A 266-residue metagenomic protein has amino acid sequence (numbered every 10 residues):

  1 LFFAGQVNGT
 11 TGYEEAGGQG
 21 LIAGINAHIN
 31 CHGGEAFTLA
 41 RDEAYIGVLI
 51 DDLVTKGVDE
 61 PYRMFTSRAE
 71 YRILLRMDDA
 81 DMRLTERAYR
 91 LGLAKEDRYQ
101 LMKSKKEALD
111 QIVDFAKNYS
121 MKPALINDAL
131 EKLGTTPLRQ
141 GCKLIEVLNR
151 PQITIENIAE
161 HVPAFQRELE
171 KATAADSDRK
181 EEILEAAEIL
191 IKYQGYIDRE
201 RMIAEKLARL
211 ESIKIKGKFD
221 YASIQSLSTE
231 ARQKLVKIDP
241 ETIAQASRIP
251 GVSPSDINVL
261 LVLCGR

Functional and structural regions predicted by a protein language model:
L1-G12: Short FAD-binding loop at a beta-strand-to-alpha-helix junction that anchors the flavin cofactor in diverse
F2, Q19, R83, N258: Active-site phosphate/pyrophosphate-handling residues
F2-F3, I22, T38, L49 (+5 more regions): Structured core elements
G12-Q19, R41-D42, R76-A80, E185 (+4 more regions): Secondary-structure capping and boundary motifs in well-ordered enzyme cores
A16-L39: Internal hydrophobic alpha-helix adjacent to the cofactor/substrate pocket in enzyme cavities
G33-E96, Q100: Mid-to-C-terminal Rossmann-like scaffold of FAD/NAD(P)H-dependent oxidoreductases
R68, T85-N258, V262-G265: Extended, charge-enriched "interface" segments that sit outside catalytic cores
